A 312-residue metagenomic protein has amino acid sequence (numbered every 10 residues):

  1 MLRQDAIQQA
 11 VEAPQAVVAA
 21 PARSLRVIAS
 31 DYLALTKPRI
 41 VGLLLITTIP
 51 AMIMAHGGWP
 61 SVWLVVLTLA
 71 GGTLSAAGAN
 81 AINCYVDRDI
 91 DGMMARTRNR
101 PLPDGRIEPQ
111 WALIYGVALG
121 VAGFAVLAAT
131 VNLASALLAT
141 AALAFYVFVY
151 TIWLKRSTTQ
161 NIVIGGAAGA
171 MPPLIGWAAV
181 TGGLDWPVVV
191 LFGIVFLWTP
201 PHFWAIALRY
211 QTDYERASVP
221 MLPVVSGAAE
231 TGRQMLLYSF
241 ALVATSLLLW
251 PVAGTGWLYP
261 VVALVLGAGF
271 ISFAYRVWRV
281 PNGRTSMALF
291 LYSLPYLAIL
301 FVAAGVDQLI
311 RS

Functional and structural regions predicted by a protein language model:
E12-V27, V86-I107, W204-T231: Cytosolic, membrane-interface loops and tails of multi-pass inner-membrane proteins
I46-R88, G120, L137-F148, V188-W198: Membrane-embedded alpha-helical segments that form the functional core of polytopic membrane enzymes, especially those
T47-I49, P101, V121, I164-V180 (+2 more regions): Small-residue-rich segments of transmembrane alpha-helices in multi-pass membrane proteins, especially helix faces
T73-A81, F145-T151, G193-Q211, V243 (+1 more regions): Transmembrane alpha-helical segments that form the membrane-embedded catalytic/substrate-channel core of multi-pass
R96-L137, A228-P251: Multi-pass membrane catalytic core of lipid/isoprenoid biosynthesis enzymes
P109, L113-V180: Intramembrane alpha-helical segments
L174-L184, L242-L249, Y296-S312: Hydrophobic alpha-helical transmembrane segments in multi-pass integral membrane proteins
I271-I299: Interfacial loop-to-transmembrane junctions
